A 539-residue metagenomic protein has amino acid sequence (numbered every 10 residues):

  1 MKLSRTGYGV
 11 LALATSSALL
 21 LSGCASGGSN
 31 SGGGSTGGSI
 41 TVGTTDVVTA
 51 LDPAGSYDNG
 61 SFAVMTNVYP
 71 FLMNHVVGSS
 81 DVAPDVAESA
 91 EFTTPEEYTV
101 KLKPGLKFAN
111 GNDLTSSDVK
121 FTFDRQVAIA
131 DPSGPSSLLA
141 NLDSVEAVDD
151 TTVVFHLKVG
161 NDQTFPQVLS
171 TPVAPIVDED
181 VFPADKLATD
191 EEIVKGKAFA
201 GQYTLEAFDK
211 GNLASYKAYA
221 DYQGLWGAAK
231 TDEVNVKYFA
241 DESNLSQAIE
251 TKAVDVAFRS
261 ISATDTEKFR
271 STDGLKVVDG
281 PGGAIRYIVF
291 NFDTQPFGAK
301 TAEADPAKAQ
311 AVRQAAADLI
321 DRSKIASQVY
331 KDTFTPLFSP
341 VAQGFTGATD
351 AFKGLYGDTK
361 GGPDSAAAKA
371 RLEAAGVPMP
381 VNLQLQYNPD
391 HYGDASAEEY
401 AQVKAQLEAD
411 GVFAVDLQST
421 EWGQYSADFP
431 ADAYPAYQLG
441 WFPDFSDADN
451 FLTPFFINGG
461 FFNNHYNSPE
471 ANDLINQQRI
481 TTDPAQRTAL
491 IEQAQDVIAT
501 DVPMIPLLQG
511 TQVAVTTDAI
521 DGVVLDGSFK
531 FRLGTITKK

Functional and structural regions predicted by a protein language model:
G34-T36, D209, L213, L319-D350 (+2 more regions): Detector for C-terminal structural segments
G43-T93, D124, A198: N-terminal lobe/hinge region of extracytoplasmic solute-binding protein
E91, S136-F182, A207: Surface-exposed binding/hinge segments that line and control ligand-binding clefts or catalytic entry sites
S116-T122, T152-H156, G201-Q202, T231-E233 (+3 more regions): Alpha-helical secondary-structure segments
T171-W226, E233: Gly/Pro-rich hinge or "lid" segments in bacterial periplasmic/extracellular proteins
D221-K268: Ligand-site clamp/hinge motif
T335-A374, H391-S396: Structural transition elements
R371-P443: Ligand/substrate-recognition segments at binding pockets and active sites
